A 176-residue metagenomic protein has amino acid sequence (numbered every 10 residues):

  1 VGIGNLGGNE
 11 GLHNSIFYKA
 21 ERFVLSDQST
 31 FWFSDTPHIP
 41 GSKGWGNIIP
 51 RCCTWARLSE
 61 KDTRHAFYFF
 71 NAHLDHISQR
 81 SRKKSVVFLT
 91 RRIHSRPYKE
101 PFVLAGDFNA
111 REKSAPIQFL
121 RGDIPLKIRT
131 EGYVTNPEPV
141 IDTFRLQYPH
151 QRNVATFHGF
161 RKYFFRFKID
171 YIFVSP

Functional and structural regions predicted by a protein language model:
V1-F70, L74: Structured beta-strand-rich core segments of catalytic domains in phosphoester-bond hydrolases
I77-P176: Metal-dependent phosphoesterases centered on the DNase I-like endonuclease/exonuclease/phosphatase
